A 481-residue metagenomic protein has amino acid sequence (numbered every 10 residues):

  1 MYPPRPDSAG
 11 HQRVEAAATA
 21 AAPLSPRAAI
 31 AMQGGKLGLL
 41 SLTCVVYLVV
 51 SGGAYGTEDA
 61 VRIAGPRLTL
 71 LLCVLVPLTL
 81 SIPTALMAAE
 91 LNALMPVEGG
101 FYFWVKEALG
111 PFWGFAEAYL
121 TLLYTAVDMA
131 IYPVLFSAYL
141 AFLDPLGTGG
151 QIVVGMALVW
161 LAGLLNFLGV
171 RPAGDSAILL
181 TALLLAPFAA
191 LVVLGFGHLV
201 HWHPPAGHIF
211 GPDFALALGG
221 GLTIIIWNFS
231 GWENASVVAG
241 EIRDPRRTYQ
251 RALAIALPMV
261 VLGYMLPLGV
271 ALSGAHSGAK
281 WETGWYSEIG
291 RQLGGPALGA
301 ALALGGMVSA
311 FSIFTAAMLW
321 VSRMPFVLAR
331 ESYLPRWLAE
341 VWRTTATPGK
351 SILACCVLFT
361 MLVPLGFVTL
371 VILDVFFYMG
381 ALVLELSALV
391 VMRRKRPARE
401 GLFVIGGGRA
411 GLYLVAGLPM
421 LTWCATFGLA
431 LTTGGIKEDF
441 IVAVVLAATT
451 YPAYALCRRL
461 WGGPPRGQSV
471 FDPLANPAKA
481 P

Functional and structural regions predicted by a protein language model:
M1-A89, L94-G99, A108, A206 (+2 more regions): Membrane-interface "cap" regions at the ends of multi-pass membrane proteins
M32-L37, R67-L71, G149-G150, L179-G299 (+1 more regions): Helix-loop-helix junctions that connect adjacent transmembrane segments in multi-pass membrane transporters
G34-L42, P111, I152-M156, R243-R251 (+4 more regions): Loop-to-transmembrane helix boundary motifs in multi-pass membrane proteins
L39-Y47, C73-V74, L143-V170, L185-L191 (+2 more regions): Transmembrane alpha-helical segments of multi-pass small-molecule transport proteins
I82-V159, G163-F167, P172, M307-V327 (+1 more regions): Hydrophobic transmembrane alpha-helices that form the core helical bundles of multi-pass secondary transporters
F103-W104, G110, A141-L146, A254-M318 (+1 more regions): TM-loop-TM module centered on a large, flexible mid-protein loop between adjacent transmembrane helices in multi-pass
G150-H201, P212-F214, S230, L253-L257 (+2 more regions): Membrane-interface loop-to-helix entry segments
L373, F377-Y378, R409-P481: A generic transmembrane alpha-helix motif of multi-pass inner-membrane proteins
